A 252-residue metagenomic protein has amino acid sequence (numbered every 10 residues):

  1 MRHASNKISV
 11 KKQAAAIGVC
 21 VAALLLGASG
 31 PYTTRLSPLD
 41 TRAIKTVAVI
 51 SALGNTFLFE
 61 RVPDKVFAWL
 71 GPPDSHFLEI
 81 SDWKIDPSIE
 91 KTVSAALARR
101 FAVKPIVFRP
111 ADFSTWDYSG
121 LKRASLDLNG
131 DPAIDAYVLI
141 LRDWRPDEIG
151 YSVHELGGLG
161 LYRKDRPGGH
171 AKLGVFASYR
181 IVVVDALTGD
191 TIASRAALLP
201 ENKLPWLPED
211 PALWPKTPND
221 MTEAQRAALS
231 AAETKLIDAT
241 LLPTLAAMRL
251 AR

Functional and structural regions predicted by a protein language model:
M1, N55, P146-D147, V153-H154: Short regulatory "switch" loops immediately downstream of catalytic or recognition motifs within protein catalytic
H3-G18: Bacterial N-terminal signal peptides that target proteins for export
A16-G27: Bacterial N-terminal signal peptides
S29-F57, P167-R252: C-terminal/domain-edge helix-coil "capping" segments
Y32-T34, F77-E79, Y118-L126, G157-G168: N-terminal post-signal-peptidase region of extra-cytosolic proteins
L58-G150, F176-L198: N-terminal segment of the mature soluble domain
R61-S81, G158-P167, D210-E223: A solvent-exposed, charged loop/short amphipathic helix patch at secondary-structure junctions
S152-E155, P208: Outer-membrane beta-barrel translocator domains and adjoining extracellular loop/strand segments of Gram-negative
